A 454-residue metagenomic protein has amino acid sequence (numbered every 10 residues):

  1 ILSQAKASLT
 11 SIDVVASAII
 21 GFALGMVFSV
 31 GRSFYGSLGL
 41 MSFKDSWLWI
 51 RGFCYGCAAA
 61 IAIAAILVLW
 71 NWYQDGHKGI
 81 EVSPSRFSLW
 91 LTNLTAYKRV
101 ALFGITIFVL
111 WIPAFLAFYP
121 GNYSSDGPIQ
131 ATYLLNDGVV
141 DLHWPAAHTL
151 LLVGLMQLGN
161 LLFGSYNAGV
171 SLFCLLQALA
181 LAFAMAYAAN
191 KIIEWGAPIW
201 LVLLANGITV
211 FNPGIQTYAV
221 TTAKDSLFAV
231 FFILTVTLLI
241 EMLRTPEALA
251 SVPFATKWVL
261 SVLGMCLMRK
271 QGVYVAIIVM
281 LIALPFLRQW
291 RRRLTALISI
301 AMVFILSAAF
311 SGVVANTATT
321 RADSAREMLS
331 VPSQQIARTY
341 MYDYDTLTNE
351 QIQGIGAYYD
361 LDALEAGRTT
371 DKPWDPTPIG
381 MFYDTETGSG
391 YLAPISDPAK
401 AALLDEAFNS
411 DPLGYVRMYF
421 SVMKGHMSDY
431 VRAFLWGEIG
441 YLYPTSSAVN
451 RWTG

Functional and structural regions predicted by a protein language model:
I1-G25, S46-W111: Start-transfer (signal-anchor) and selected internal transmembrane alpha helices of multi-pass inner/ER membrane
I50-F53, A146-L150, L161-F183, L203-A205: Loop-to-helix entry region of an early transmembrane alpha helix in multi-pass inner-membrane enzymes
I107, V202-P213, V262-C266: Short helix- or helix-capping micro-motifs that position conserved polar/aromatic residues at function-defining sites
F118-Q130, V139-L155, G159, F163-A168 (+1 more regions): Extracytoplasmic catalytic/substrate-binding loops of multi-pass membrane glycan-assembly enzymes
S125, T217-L227, M268: Short acidic/glycine- and proline-prone juxtamembrane loop motifs at membrane-interface regions of multi-pass membrane
L175-G196, L234: Transmembrane-helix motifs of polytopic, lipid-linked glycan transferases
F254-R269, M280-L281, I300-S307: Membrane-interface alpha helices of multi-pass inner-membrane proteins
T320-T453: Membrane-proximal stem/loop segments at transmembrane-domain junctions that anchor or position
